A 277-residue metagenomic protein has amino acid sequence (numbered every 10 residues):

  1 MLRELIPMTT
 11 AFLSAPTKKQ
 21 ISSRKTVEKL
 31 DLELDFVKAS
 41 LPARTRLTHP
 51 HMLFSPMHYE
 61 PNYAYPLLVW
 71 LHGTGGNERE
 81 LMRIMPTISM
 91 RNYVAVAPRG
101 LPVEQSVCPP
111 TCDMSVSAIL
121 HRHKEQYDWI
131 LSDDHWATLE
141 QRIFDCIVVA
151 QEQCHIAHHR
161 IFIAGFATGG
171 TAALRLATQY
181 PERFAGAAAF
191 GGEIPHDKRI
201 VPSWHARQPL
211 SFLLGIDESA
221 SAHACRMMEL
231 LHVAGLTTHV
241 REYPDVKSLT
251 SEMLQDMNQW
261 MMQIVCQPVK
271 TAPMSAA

Functional and structural regions predicted by a protein language model:
M1-A39, M274-A277: N-terminal targeting or regulatory segments adjacent to alpha/beta-hydrolase or S9 domains
K25, L30-D31, D35-I156: Serine-hydrolase catalytic machinery in alpha/beta-hydrolase-like enzymes
W70-L71, A164, L213-G215: Short hydrophobic segments within beta-strands
E80-L81, L139-C146, G169, H223 (+2 more regions): Stable alpha-helical elements in mature extracytoplasmic
Q141-D145, V149, P268-A277: Extended, charge-rich low-complexity interaction segments
Q153, H159-A206: Primarily recognizes the serine-hydrolase "nucleophile elbow" in alpha/beta-hydrolase and SGNH/GDSL folds
G186-C266: The feature captures the conserved acid-bearing segment of alpha/beta-hydrolase catalytic domains
